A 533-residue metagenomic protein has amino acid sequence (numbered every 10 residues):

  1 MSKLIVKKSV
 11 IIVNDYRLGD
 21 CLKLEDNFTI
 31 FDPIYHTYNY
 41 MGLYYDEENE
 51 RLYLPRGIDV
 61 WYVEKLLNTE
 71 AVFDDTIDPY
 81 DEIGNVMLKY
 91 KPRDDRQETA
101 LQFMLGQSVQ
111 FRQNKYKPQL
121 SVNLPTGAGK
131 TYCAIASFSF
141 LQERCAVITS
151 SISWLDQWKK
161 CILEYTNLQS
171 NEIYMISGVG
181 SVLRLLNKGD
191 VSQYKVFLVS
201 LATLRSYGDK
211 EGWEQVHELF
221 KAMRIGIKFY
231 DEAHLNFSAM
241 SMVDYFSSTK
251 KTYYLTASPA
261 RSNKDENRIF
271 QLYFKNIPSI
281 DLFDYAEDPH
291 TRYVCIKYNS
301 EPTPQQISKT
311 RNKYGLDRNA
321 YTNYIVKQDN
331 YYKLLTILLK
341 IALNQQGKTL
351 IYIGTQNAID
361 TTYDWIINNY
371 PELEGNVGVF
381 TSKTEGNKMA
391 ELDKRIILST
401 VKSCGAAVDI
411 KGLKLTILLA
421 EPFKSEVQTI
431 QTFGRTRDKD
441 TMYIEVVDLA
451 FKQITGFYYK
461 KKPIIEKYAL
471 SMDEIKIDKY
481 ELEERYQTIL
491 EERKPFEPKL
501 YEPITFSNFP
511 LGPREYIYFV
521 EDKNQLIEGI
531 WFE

Functional and structural regions predicted by a protein language model:
D75-L120: Conserved pre-motif I regulatory segment
N114-S137: Walker A/P-loop
Q142-E164: Conserved Walker A/P-loop ATP-binding site and its immediately adjacent core in helicase/helicase-like ATPase domains
S192-D209, L392-G405: Conserved two-lobed SF2 helicase motor
L235-D288: Post-DEXD/H (motif II) to motif III coupling segment of the RecA-like Helicase ATP-binding lobe
I280-A342, G347: Conserved interdomain linker/interface between the two RecA-like ATPase lobes of SF2 helicase motors
G354-V379: Conserved helicase motor "Helicase C" RecA-like lobe of SF1/SF2 P-loop NTPases
T384-I464: Conserved RecA-like P-loop NTPase helicase motor core
